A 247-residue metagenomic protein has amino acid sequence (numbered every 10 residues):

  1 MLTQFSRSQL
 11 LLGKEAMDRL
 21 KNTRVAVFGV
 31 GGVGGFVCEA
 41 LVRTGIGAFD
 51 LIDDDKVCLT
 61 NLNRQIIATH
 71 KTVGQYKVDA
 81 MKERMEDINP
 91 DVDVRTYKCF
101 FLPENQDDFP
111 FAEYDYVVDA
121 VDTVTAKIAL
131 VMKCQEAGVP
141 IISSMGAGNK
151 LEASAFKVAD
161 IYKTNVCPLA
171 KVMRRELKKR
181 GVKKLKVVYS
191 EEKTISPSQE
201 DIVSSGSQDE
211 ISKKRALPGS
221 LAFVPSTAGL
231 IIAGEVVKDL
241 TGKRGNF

Functional and structural regions predicted by a protein language model:
M1-A26: N-terminal charged helix/coil linker that caps or initiates catalytic domains
V27-G29, I52: Conserved N-terminal Rossmann-fold NAD(P)-binding element of oxidoreductases
V33-G34: Hydrophobic/small residue at the entry helix of a nucleotide-binding pocket
I46, L51-N89: Glycine-rich phosphate-binding loop and adjoining beta1-alpha1-beta2 segment of Rossmann-like nucleotide-binding folds
K98-Q106: Conserved SAM/SAH-binding loop
F109-Y114, A126-A129, E136, I141 (+2 more regions): Glycine-rich phosphate/adenylate-binding loop
A120-V121, S144: Short, well-ordered coil/turn residues at beta-beta hairpins and beta-strand->alpha-helix junctions within
